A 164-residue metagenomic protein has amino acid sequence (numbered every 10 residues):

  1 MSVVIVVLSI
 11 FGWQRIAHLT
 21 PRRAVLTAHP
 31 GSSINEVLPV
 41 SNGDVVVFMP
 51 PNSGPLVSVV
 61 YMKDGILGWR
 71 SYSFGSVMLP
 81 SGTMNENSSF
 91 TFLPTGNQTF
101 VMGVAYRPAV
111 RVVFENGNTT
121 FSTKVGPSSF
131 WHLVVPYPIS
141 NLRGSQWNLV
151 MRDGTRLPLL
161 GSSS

Functional and structural regions predicted by a protein language model:
M1-Q14: Hydrophobic membrane-insertion alpha-helices, especially the h-region of bacterial N-terminal signal peptides
F11-N35, A105-V112: Short, non-transmembrane alpha-helical segments in secretory-pathway proteins
S32, R70, G96-Q98, R111-S164: Ser/Thr-rich low-complexity repeats and stalk/linker segments
S32-K63: Exposed beta-strand-loop-beta-strand "reactive/processing" segments of non-cytosolic proteins
V40, P50-P51, Y72, L79 (+3 more regions): Acidic surface patches and DE-rich sequence motifs
P51-V60, L79-P80, V110-V112, N141-L142 (+1 more regions): Short, surface-exposed beta-strand/loop "edge" segments at domain boundaries and coil↔beta transitions
M62-M78: Short beta-strand edge/turn micro-motifs at domain boundaries
F74-V101: Extracellular ectodomain segments of secreted/surface proteins
